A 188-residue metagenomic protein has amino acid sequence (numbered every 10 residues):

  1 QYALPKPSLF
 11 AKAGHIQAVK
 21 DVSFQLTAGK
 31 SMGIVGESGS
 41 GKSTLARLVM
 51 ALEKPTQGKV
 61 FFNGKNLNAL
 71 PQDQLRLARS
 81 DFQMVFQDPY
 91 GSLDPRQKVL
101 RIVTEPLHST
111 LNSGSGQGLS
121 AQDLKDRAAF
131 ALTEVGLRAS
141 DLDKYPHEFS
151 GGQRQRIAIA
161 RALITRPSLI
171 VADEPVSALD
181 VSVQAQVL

Functional and structural regions predicted by a protein language model:
Q1-L188: ABC transporter nucleotide-binding domains
